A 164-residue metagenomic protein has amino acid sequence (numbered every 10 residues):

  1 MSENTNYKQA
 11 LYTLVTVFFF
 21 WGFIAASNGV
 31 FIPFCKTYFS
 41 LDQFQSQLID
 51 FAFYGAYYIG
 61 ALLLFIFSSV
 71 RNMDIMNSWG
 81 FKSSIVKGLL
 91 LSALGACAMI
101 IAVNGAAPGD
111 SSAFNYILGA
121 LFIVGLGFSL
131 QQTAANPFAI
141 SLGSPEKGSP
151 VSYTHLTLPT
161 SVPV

Functional and structural regions predicted by a protein language model:
Y7-S27: Pair of pore-lining "gating" transmembrane helices in MFS-fold secondary transporters
V30-Q45: Short amphipathic helix-loop junctions that connect adjacent transmembrane helices in Major Facilitator Superfamily/SLC
F51-S69: Central cavity-lining transmembrane alpha-helices of secondary-active solute carriers, predominantly the Major
L64-L90: Conserved MFS/SLC helix-loop-helix module at the cytosolic interface between two early adjacent transmembrane helices
L90-P108: C-terminal ends and interior cores of transmembrane alpha-helices in multi-pass membrane transporters/permeases
A113-L130: Hydrophobic core of transmembrane alpha-helices in multi-pass small-molecule transporters, especially MFS/SLC-type
Q131-G143: Intracellular juxtamembrane helix-capping segments at the cytosolic ends of symmetry-related transmembrane helices
T154-T160: Conserved small/polar residues in nucleotide/adenosyl-binding loops
